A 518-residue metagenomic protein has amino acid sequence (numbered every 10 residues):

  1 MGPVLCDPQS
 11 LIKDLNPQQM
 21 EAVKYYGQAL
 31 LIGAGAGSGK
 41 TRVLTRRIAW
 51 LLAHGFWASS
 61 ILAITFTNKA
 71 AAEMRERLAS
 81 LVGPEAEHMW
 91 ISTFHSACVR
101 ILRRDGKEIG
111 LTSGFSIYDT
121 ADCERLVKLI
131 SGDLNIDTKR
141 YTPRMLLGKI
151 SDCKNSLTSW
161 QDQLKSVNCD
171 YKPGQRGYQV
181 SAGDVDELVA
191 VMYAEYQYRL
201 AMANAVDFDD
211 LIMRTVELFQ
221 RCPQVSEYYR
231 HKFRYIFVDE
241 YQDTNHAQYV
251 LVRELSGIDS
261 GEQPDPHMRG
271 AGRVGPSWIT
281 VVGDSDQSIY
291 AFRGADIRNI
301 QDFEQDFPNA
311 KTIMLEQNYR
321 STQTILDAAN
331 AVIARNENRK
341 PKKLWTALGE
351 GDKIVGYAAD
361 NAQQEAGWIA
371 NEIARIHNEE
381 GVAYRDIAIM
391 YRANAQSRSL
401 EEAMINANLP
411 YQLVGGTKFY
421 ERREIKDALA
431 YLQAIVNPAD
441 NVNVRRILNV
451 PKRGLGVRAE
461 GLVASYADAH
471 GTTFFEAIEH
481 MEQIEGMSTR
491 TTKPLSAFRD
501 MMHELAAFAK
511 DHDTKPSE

Functional and structural regions predicted by a protein language model:
V4, K13-I32, A36, R42-L44 (+6 more regions): Conserved helicase NTPase motor core
I32, A36-L44, G106, P308-K311 (+4 more regions): Helicase P-loop NTPase motor core
W50-F66, G83, G270, V274-G275 (+1 more regions): Conserved SF1/SF2 helicase motif Ia
F56-S60, E85-H88, C123-L126, G275-W278 (+5 more regions): Short glycine-/polar-rich loops that comprise or flank the Walker A/P-loop and associated switch/sensor motifs
S60-T65, K69-K149, D162, Y357 (+2 more regions): Conserved P-loop NTPase-based nucleic-acid remodeling module centered on helicase motor cores
A97-D105, D286-A291, R320-S321, L413-V436 (+1 more regions): Short alpha-helix plus adjacent loop in nuclease-associated cores
T120-L200: Coupling/switch/interface segments within P-loop NTPase motor domains and analogous charged loops in nucleic-acid
Y178, A182, A383, S397-L409 (+2 more regions): Conserved helicase C-terminal RecA-like lobe
